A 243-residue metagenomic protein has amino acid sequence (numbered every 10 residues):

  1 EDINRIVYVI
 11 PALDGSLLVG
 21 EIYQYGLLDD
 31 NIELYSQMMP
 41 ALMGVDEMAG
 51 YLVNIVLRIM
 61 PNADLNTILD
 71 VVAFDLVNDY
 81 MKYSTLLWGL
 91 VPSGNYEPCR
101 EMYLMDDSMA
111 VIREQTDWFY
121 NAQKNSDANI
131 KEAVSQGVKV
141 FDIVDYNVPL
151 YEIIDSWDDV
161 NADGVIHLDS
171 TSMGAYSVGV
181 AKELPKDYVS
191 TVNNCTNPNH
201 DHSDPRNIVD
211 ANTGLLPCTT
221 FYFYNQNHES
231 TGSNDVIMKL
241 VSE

Functional and structural regions predicted by a protein language model:
D2-E243: Lipid deacylating catalytic domains
